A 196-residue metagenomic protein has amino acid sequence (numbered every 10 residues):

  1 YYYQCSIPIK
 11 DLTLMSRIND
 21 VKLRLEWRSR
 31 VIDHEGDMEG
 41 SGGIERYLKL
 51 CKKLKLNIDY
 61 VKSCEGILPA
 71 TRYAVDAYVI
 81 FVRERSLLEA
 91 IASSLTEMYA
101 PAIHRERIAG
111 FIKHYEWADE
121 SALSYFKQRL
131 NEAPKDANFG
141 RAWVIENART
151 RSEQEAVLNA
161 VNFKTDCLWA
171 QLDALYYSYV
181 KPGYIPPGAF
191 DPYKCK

Functional and structural regions predicted by a protein language model:
Y2-K196: Non-heme di-metal
